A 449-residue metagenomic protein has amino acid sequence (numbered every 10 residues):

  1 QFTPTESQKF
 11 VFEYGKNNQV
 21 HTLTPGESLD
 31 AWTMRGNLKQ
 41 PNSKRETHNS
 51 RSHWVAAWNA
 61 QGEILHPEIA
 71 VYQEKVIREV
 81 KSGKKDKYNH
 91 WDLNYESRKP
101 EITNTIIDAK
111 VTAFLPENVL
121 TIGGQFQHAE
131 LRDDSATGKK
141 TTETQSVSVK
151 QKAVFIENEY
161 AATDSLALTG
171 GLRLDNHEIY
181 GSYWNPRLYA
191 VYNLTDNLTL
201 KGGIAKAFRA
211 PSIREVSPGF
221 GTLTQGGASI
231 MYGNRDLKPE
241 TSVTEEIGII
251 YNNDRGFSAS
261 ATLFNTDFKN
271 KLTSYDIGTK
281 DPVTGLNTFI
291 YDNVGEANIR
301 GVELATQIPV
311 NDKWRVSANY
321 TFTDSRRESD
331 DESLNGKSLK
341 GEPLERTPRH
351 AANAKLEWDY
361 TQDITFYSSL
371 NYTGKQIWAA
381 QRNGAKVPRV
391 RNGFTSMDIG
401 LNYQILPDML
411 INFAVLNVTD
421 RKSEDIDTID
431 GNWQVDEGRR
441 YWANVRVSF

Functional and structural regions predicted by a protein language model:
Q1-F2, A56-A60, I107-A113, V154-Y160 (+8 more regions): Residues on the lipid-exposed face of transmembrane beta-strands in outer-membrane beta-barrel proteins
T5-P67, Q73-I102: Flexible loop and strand-edge segments within Gram-negative outer membrane beta-barrel domains
T5-S7, E13, E117, Q145-K269 (+4 more regions): Structural signature of Gram-negative outer-membrane beta-barrels, strongest in the C-terminal barrel of TonB-dependent
K16-V20, G62-I64, Q73-I77, L115-E117 (+10 more regions): Transmembrane beta-strands of outer-membrane beta-barrel pores
N49, Q73, Y88-L168: Outer-membrane beta-barrel transmembrane domain signature of Gram-negative proteins, especially the mid-to-C-terminal
N104-K110, Q145-V147, Q151-F155, N234 (+6 more regions): Outer membrane beta-barrel strand-and-loop segments of large Gram-negative receptors, especially TonB-dependent
A161-S165, S260, F264-D267, L286-Q381 (+1 more regions): Gram-negative outer-membrane beta-barrel transporters
K269, Y372-Q381, N402-F449: C-terminal beta-signal and adjacent terminal beta-strands/loops of Gram-negative outer-membrane beta-barrel proteins
